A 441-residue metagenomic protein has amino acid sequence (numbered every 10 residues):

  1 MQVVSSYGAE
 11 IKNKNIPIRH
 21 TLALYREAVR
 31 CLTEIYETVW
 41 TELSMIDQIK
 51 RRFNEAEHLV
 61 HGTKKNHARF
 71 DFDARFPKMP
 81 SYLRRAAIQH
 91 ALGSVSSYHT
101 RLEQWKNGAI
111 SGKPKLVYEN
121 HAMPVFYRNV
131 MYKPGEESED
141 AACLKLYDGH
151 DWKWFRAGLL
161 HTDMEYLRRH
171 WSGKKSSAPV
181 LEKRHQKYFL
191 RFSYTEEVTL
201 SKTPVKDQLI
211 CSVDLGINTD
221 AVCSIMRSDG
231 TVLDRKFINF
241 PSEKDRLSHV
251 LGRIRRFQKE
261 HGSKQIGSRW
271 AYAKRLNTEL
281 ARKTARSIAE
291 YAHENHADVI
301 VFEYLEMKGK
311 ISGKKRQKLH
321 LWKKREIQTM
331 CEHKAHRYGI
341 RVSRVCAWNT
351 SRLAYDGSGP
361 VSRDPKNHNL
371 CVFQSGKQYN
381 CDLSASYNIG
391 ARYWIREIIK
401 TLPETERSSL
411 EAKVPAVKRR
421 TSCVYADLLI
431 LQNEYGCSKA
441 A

Functional and structural regions predicted by a protein language model:
M1-A441: Nucleic-acid substrate recognition interfaces
